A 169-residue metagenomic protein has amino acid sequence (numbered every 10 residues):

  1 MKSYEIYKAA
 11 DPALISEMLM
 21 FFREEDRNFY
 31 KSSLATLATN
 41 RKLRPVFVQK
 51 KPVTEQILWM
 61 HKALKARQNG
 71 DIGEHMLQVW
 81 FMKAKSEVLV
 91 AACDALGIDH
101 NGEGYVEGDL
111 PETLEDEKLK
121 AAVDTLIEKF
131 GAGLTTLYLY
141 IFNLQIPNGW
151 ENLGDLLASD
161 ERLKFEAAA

Functional and structural regions predicted by a protein language model:
M1-K2, G102, F165-A169: Short intrinsically disordered terminal tails
S3-S32: Charged, amphipathic alpha-helical stretches
F21-L156: Acidic, low-complexity, intrinsically disordered interaction modules
G154-A169: Acidic, proline/glycine-rich low-complexity IDRs
